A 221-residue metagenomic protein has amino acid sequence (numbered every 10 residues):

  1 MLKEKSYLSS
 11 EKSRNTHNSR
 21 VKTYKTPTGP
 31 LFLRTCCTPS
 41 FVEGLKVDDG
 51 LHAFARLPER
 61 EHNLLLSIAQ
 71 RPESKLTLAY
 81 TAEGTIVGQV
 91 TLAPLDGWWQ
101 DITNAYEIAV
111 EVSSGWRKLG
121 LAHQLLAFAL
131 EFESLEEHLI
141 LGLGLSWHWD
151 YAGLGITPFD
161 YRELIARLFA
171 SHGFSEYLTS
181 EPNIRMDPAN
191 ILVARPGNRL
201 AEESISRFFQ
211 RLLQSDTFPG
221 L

Functional and structural regions predicted by a protein language model:
L2-V42, H138-L221: Terminal substrate-recognition subdomain of acyl/acetyltransferases
E11-A79: Terminal domain-start segments
G50-L51, Y106, E111-W116, A152: Surface-exposed cleft-lining segments at the edges of enzyme active sites
A55-Y106, V110: A conserved beta-strand-loop-helix scaffold within acyl/acetyltransferase catalytic domains
P58-E61, Q124-F128, P158-R167: Well-ordered, non-membrane alpha-helical segments in soluble/globular domains
S74, L135-L139: Short, high-confidence coil segments that cap the C-terminus of an alpha-helix and link into the following beta-strand
P94, S114, G144: Residues that line or immediately flank small-molecule/substrate-binding pockets and catalytic motifs
V112, K118-S134: Conserved acetyl-CoA-binding loop-helix of GNAT-fold acetyltransferases
